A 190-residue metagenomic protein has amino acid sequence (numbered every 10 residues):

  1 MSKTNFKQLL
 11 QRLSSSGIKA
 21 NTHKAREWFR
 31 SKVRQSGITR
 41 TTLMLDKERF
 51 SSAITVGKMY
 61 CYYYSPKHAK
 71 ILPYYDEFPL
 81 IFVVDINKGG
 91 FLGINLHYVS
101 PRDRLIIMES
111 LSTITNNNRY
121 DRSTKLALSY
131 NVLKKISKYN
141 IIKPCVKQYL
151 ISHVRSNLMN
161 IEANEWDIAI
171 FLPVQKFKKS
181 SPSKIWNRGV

Functional and structural regions predicted by a protein language model:
S2, K24-A25, V56-Y60, Y74 (+4 more regions): A general marker of short, structured functional hotspots
K3-Y60: Mixed-charge, Lys/Arg-rich low-complexity intrinsically disordered regions
I18, I38, K58, G90-I94 (+2 more regions): Intrinsically disordered, low-complexity regions
Y62-Y64: A generic structural signal for residues embedded in beta-strands
P66-K70: Short acidic, S/G/P-rich loop/turn micro-motifs used as interaction or catalytic elements
L72-L111: Basic/aromatic-rich interaction segments and small domains that mediate binding to polyanionic partners
V99-V190: Intrinsically disordered, low-complexity, charged/polar segments
